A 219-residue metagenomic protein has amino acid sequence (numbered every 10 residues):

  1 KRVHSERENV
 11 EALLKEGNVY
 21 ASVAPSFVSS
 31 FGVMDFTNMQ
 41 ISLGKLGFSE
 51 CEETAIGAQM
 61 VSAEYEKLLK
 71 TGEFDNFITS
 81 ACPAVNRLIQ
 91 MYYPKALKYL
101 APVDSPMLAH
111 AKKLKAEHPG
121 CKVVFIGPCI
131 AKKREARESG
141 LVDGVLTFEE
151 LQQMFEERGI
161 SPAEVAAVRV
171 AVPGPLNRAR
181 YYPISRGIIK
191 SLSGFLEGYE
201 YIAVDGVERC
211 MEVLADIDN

Functional and structural regions predicted by a protein language model:
K1: Cysteine-centered iron-sulfur cluster-binding motifs in ferredoxin-type domains/subunits of redox enzymes
H4-N219: Iron-sulfur-associated redox domains of electron-transfer enzymes in respiratory and anaerobic energy metabolism
